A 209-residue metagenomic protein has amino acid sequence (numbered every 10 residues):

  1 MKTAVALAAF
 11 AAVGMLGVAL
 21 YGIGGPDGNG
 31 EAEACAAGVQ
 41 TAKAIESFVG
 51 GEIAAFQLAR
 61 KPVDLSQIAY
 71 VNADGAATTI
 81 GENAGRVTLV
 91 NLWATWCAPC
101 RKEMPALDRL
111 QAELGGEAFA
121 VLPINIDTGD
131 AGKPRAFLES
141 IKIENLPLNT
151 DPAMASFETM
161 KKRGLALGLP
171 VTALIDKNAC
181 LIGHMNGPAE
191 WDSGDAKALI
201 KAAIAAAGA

Functional and structural regions predicted by a protein language model:
M1-L65, A209: N-terminal targeting signals for export/organelle localization
D27-G28, K102-E103, I200-A209: Short, solvent-exposed cationic patches
Q57-P62, Q67-T88: A short beta-strand-turn-helix
A84, L92-R109: Conserved redox-active cysteine motifs that mediate thiol-disulfide chemistry, especially di-cysteine Cys-X(1-2)-Cys
V87-T88, F119, P170: Alpha/beta-hydrolase fold active-site loops
N91, L122-P123, P147-T150: Structural recognition of the beta-strand scaffold that forms the well-ordered cores of secreted hydrolase catalytic
R101-K142, A153-M160, A198: Structural microenvironment flanking redox-active thiols in thiol-disulfide oxidoreductases
I141-N145, D151-A202: Thiol/disulfide oxidoreductase modules built on the thioredoxin-like
